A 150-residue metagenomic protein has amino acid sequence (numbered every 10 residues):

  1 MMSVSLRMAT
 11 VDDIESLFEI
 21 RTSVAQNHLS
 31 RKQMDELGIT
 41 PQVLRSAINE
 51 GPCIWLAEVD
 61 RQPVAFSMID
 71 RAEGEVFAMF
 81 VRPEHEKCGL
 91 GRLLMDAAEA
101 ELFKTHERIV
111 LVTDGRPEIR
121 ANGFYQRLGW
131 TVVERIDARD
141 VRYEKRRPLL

Functional and structural regions predicted by a protein language model:
M1-D12, P148-L150: Conserved N-terminal entry element of GNAT/NAT acetyltransferase domains
V11-I14, F18-E84, M95-A97, E101 (+1 more regions): Acetyl-CoA-dependent GNAT
V76-M79, I109-T113: Conserved hydrophobic beta-strand within the GNAT/NAT acetyltransferase core sheet that lines the active-site cleft
R82-C88, P117: Active-site acidic-Proline motif in GNAT/NAT acetyltransferases
K87-A100, G123-R127: Conserved acetyl-CoA-binding loop-helix of GNAT-fold acetyltransferases
V110-N122, A138-D140: Conserved beta-strand-loop-alpha-helix junction that forms the acyl-donor binding cleft
Y125-R135: Conserved acetyl-CoA-binding loop of GNAT-fold acetyltransferases
A138-L150: Terminal substrate-recognition subdomain of acyl/acetyltransferases
